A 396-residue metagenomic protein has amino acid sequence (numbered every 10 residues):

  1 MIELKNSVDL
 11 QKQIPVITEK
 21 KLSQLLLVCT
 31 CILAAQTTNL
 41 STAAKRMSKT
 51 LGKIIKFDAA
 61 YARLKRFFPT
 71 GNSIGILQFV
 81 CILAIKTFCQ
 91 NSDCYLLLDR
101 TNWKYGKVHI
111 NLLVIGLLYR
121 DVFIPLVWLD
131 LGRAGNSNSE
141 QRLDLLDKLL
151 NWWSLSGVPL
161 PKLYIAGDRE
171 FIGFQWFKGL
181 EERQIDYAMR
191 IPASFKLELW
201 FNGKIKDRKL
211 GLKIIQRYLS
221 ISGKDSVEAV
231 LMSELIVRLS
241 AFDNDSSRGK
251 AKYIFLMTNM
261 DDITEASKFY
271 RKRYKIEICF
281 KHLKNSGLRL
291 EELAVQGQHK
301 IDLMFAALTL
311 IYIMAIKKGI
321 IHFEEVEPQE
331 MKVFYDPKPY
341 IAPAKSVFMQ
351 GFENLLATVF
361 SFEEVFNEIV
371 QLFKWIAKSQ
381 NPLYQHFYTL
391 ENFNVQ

Functional and structural regions predicted by a protein language model:
M1-L40, K45-R46, F79-V80, N91-C94 (+2 more regions): Single, function-defining residue in the core of a domain
I32-A34, N39-K56, Y61-F68: Low-complexity, highly charged intrinsically disordered N-terminal segments that act as targeting/localization
L51-I54, K104-K107, F174-Q175: Short active-site-adjacent helix-start/loop capping segments
F57-V122, V127: Active-site-proximal, Lys/Arg-enriched surface segment that forms a nucleic-acid-binding/basic interface patch
